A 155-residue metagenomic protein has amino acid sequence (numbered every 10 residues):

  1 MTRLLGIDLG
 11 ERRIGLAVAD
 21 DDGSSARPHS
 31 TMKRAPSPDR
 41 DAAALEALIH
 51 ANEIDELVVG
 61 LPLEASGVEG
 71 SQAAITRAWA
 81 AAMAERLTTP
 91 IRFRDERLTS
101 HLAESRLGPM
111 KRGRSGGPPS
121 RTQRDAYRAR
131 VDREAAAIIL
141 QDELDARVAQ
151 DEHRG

Functional and structural regions predicted by a protein language model:
T2-I7, E11-G155: Phosphate- and other anionic-substrate recognition elements at nucleic-acid/protein interfaces
